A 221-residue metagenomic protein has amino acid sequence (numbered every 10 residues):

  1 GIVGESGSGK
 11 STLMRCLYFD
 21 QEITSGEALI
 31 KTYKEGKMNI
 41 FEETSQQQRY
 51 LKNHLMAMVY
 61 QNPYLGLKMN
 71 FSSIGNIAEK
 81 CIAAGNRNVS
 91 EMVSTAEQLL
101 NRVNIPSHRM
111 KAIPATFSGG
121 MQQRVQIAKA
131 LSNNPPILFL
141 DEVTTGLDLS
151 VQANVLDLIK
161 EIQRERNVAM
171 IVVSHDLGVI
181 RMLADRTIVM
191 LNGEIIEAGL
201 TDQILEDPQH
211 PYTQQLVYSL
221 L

Functional and structural regions predicted by a protein language model:
Y18: Helix-to-loop junction immediately C-terminal to a conserved catalytic motif
E27-Y50, I204: ABC ATPase NBD Q-loop/coupling interface
S90-H108: Conserved ABC ATPase "signature" region
I113-F117, M121: Conserved ABC ATPase signature
I180-M182: A short, surface-exposed alpha-helical micro-motif characterized by mixed small hydrophobic and charged/polar residues
A198-G199: ABC ATPase "signature
